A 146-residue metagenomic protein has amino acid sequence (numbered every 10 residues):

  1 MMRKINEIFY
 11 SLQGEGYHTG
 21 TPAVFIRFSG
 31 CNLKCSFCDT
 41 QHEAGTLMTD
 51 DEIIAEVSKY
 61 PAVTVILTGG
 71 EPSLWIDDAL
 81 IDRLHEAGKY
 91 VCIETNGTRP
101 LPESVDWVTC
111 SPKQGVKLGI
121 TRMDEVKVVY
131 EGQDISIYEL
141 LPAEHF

Functional and structural regions predicted by a protein language model:
M2-G14, Y60-A62, S136-F146: Auxiliary Fe-S-binding modules of radical SAM enzymes
R3, E7-Y10, P22-F25, K34-V105: Conserved Radical SAM active-site core
Y17-T19: A short catalytic or substrate-binding loop motif that flags glycine-/basic-rich loops and adjacent residues that bind
S73-F146: Conserved AdoMet/S-adenosylmethionine-binding subsite of the radical SAM
